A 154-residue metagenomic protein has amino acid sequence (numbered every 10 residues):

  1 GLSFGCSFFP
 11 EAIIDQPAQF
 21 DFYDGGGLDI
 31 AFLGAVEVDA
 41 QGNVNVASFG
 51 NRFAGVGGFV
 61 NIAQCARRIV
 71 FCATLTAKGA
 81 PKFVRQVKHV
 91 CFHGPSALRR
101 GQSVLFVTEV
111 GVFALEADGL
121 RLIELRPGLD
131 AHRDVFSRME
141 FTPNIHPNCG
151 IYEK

Functional and structural regions predicted by a protein language model:
G1-K154: Conserved phosphate- and dinucleotide-binding cores of soluble alpha/beta proteins, encompassing both enzyme active
